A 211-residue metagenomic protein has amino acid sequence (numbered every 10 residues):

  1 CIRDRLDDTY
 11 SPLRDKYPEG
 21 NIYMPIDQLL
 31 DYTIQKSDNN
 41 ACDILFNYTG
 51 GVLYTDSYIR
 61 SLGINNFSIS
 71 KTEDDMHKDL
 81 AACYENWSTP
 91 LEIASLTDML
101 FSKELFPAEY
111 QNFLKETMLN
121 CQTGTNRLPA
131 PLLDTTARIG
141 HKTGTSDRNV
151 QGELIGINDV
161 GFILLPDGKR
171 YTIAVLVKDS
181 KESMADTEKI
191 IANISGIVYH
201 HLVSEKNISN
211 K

Functional and structural regions predicted by a protein language model:
C1-D4: Conserved small/polar residues in nucleotide/adenosyl-binding loops
D8-G20: Charged, often glycine-rich, active-site loop that binds/positions anionic groups
L13, I69, L128: Short clusters of hydrophobic/aromatic residues that line enzyme substrate/ligand-binding pockets
N21-I22, L30, D43-L105: Mid-domain, small-residue-enriched loop/turn segments at the edges of structured enzyme/sensor domains
S37-N40: Internal, conserved structured core segments that host functional sites
N47-Y48, V52, S95-R127, P131-A137 (+1 more regions): Structured C-terminal helix/loop/strand segments within mature extracytoplasmic catalytic/sensor domains
